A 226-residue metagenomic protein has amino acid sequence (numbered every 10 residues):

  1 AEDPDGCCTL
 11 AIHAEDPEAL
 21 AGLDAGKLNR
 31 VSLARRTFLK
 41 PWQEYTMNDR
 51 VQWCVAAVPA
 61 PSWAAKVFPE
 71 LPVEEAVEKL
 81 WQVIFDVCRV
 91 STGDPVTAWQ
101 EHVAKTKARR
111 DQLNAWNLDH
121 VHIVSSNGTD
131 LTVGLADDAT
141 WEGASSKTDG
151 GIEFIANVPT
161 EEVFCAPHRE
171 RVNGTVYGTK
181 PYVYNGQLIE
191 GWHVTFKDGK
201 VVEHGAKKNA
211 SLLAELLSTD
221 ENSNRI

Functional and structural regions predicted by a protein language model:
A1-N173: Active-site bordering "gate/hinge" segments that shape substrate access to catalytic or cofactor-binding pockets
L135, P167-H168, L188, H193 (+1 more regions): Solvent-exposed, flexible loop/coil residues
V176-Y177: Tryptophan-anchored aromatic micro-motifs
K180-Y182, D198: Beta-strand elements of well-folded, non-transmembrane domains
V183-Q187: Short loop/turn motifs at secondary-structure junctions and domain boundaries
E190-G205: Active-site and channel-lining beta-strand-loop segments that bind or position nucleotide-derived/phosphorylated
E203-I226: Dual-mode signal for accessory low-complexity, basic/Gly-rich regions
